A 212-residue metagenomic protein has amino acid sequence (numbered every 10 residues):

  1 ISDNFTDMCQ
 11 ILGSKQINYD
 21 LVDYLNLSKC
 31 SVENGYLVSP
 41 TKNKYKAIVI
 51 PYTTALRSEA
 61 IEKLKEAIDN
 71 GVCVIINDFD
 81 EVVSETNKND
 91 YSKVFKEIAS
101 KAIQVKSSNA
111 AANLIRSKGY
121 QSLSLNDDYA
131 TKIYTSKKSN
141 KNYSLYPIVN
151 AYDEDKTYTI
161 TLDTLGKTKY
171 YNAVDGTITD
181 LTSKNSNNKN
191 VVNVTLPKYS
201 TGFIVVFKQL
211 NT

Functional and structural regions predicted by a protein language model:
I1-T212: Carbohydrate-binding surfaces of carbohydrate-active enzymes
